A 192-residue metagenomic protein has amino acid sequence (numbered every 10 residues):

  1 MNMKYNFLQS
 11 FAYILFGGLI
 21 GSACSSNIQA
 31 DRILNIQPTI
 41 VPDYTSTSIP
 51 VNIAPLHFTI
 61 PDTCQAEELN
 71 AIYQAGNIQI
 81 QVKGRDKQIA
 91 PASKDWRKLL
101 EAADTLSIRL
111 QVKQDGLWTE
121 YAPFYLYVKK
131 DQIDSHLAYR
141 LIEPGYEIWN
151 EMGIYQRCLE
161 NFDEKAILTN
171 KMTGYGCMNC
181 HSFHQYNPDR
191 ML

Functional and structural regions predicted by a protein language model:
M1-D31: Bacterial Sec-dependent N-terminal signal peptides
C24-L192: Sequence signature of WD/YWTD-type beta-propeller architectures
